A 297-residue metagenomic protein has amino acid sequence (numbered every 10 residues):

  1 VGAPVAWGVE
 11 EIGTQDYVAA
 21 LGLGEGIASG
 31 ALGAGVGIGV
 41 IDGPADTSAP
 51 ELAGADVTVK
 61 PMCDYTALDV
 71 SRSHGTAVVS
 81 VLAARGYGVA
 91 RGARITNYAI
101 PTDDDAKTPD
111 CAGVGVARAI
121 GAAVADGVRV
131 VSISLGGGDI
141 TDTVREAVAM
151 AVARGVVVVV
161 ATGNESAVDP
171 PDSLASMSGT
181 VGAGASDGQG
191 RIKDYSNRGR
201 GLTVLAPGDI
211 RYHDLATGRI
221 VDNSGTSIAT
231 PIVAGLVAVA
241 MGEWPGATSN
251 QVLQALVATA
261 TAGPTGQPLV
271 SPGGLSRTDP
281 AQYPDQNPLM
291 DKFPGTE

Functional and structural regions predicted by a protein language model:
V1-G35: Protease zymogen maturation seam
I27-I38, P44-T58, T66-A112, M177-S178 (+3 more regions): Subtilisin-like serine protease catalytic core
G37-D42, R94-Y98, R129-S134, V157-A161 (+2 more regions): Structural recognition of the beta-strand scaffold that forms the well-ordered cores of secreted hydrolase catalytic
G43-T47, Y87, P101-D105, G136-I140 (+4 more regions): Solvent-exposed loop/turn segments at secondary-structure junctions within structured extracellular/periplasmic domains
D103-S173, R219-S224, I228: Substrate-binding/access-modulating region of protease and related hydrolase catalytic domains
S132, T143, G179, D194 (+1 more regions): C-terminal subdomain of the subtilisin-like protease fold in secreted/lumenal serine endopeptidases
A161-T180, G184-G201, Y212-G225, Q267: Active-site-adjacent substrate-recognition loops and nearby beta-strands within hydrolase catalytic domains
G208-L269: Hydrolase catalytic cores
